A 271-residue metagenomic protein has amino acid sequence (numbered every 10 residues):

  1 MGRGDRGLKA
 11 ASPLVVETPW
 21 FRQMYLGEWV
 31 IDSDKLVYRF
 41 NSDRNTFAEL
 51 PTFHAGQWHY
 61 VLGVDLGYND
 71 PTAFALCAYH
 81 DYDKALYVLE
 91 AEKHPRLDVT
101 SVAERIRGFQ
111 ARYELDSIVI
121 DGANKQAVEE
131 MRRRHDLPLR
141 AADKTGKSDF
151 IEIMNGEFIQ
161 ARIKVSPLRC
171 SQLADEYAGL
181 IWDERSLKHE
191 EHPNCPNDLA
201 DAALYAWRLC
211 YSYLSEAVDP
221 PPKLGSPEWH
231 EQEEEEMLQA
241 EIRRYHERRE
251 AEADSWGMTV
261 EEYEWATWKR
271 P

Functional and structural regions predicted by a protein language model:
M1, T18, L168-S171, S226: Serine-centered coil/turn micro-motif
M1-V64: ATPase catalytic-site recognition across NTP-hydrolyzing enzymes
S33-D34, A48, D70-T72, Q126-E130: Short acidic/glycine-rich loop or secondary-structure boundary segments that cap or lie
D65-N69: A short acidic Gly-Thr/Ser loop motif
D70, V102, N124, D198-A202: Catalytic-loop motifs flanking and including active-site residues across diverse enzymes
T72-A78: Short beta-strand scaffold segments in enzyme catalytic cores
Y82-N194, Y213-A217, H230, E235-P271: Mg2+-dependent endonuclease catalytic cores in nucleic-acid-processing enzymes, primarily RNase H-like
H189-K223: Acidic, Mg2+-coordinating catalytic module of metal-dependent nucleases/exonucleases that use a two-metal-ion mechanism
